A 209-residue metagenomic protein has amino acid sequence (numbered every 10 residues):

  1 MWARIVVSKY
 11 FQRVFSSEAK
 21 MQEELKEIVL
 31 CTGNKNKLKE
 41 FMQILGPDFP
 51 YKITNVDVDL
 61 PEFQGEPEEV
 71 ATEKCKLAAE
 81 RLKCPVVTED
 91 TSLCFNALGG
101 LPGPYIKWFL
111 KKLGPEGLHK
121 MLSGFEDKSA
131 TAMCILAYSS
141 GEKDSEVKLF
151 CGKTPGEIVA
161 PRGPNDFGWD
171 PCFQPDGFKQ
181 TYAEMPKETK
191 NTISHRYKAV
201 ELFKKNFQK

Functional and structural regions predicted by a protein language model:
M1-L25, K209: Eukaryotic N-terminal low-complexity, Ser/Thr- and Lys/Arg-rich leader segments that predominantly function as
Q22-V29, N36-K209: Anionic-ligand binding patches
